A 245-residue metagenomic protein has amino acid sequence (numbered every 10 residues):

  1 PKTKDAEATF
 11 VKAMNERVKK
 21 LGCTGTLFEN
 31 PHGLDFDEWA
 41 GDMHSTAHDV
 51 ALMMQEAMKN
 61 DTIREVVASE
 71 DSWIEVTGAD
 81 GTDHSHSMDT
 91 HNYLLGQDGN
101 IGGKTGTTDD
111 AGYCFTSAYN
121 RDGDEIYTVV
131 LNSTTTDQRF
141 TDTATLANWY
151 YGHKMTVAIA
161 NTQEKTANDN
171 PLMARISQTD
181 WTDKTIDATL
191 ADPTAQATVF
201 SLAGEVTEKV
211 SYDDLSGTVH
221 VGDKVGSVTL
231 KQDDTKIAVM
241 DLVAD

Functional and structural regions predicted by a protein language model:
P1-Q55: Mid-domain, small-residue-enriched loop/turn segments at the edges of structured enzyme/sensor domains
C23, G41-D245: Domain-terminus/edge residues, biased toward the C-terminal soluble/receptor-binding domains of extracytoplasmic
